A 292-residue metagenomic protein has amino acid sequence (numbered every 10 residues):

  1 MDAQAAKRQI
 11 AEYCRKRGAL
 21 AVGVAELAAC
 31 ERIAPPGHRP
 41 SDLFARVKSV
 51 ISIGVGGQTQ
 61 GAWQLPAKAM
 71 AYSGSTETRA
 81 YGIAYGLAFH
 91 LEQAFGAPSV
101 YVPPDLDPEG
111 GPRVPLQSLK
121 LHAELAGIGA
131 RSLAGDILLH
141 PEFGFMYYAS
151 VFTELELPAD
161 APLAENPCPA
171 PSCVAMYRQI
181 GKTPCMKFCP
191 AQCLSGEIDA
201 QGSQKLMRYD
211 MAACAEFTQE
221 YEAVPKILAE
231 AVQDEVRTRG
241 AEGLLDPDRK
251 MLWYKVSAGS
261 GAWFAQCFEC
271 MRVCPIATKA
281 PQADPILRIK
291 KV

Functional and structural regions predicted by a protein language model:
M1-G82: Non-catalytic, usually N-terminal nucleic-acid engagement modules in DNA/RNA processing proteins
I33, A69, S73-V292: Catalytic cores of enzyme domains
